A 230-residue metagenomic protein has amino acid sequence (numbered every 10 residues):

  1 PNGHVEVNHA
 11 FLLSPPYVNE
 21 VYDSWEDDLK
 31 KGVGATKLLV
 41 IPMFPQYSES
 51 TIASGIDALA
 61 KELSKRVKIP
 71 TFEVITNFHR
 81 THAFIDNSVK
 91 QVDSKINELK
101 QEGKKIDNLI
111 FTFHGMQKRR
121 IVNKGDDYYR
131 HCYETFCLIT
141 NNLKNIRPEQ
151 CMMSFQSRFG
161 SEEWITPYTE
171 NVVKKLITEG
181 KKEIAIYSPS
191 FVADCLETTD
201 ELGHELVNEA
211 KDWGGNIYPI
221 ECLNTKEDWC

Functional and structural regions predicted by a protein language model:
P1-C230: Extended amphipathic ligand-handling, pore-lining, and cofactor/metal-binding catalytic surfaces
